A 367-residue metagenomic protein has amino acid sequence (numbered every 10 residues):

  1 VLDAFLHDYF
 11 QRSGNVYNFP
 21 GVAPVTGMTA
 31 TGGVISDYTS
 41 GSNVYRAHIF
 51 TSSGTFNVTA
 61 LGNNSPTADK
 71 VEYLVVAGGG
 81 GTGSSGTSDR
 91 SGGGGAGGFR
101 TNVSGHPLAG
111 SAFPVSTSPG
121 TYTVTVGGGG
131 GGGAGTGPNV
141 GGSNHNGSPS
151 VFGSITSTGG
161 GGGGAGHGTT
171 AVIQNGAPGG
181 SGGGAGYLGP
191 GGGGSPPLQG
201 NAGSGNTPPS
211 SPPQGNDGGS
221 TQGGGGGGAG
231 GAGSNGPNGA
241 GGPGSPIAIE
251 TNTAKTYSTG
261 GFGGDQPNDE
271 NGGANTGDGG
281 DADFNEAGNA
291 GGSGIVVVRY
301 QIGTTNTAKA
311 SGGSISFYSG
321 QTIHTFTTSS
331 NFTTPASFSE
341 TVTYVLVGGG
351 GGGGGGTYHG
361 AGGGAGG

Functional and structural regions predicted by a protein language model:
V1-G367: Glycine-biased low-complexity/repetitive sequence motifs
